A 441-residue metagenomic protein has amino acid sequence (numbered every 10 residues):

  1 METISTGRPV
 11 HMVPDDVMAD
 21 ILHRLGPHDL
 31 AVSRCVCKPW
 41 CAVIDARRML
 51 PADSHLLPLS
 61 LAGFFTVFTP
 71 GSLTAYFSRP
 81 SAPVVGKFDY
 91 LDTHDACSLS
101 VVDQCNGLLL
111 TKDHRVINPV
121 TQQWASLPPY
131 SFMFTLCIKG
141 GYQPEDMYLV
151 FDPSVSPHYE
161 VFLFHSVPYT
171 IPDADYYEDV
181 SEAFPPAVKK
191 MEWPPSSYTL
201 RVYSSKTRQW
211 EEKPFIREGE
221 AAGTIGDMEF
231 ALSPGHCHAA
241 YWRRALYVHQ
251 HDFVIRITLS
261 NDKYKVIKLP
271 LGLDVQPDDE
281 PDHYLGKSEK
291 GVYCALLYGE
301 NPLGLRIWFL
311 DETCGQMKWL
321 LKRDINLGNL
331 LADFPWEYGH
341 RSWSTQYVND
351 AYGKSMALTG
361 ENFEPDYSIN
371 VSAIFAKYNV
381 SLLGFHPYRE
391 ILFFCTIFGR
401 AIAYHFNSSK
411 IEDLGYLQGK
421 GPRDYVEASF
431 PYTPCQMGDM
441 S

Functional and structural regions predicted by a protein language model:
M1-S441: N-terminal entry/capping and adjacent linker segments that precede and initiate structured domains
